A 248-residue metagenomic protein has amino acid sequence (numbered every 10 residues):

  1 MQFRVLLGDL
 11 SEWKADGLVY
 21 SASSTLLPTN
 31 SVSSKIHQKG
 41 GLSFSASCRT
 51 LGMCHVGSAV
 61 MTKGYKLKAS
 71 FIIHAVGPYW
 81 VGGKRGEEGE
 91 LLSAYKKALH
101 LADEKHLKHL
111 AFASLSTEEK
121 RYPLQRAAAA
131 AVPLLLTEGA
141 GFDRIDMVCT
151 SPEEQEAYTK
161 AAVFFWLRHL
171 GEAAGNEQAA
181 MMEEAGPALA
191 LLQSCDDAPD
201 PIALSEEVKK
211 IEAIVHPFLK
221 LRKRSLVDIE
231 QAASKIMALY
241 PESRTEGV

Functional and structural regions predicted by a protein language model:
M1-E104: Glycine-/small-residue-enriched capping loops at alpha/beta junctions
G17, A185-A188, A233: Small side chains
Y79-A190: Phosphate/ribose-phosphate-bearing ligand recognition and processing surfaces, centered on ADP-ribose/NAD(+/P+) systems
A174-M182, Q193-I202, H216-V227: Charged, low-complexity interaction regions
M181-A188, D200-E212: Short amphipathic alpha-helical heptad-repeat segments
L192-Q193, A203, E230-T245: Flexible loop/turn and low-complexity linker elements, especially glycine-anchored beta turns and charged/proline-rich
E207, I211, H216-F218, I229-K235 (+1 more regions): Cationic, hydrophobic amphipathic alpha-helical membrane-interacting segments
